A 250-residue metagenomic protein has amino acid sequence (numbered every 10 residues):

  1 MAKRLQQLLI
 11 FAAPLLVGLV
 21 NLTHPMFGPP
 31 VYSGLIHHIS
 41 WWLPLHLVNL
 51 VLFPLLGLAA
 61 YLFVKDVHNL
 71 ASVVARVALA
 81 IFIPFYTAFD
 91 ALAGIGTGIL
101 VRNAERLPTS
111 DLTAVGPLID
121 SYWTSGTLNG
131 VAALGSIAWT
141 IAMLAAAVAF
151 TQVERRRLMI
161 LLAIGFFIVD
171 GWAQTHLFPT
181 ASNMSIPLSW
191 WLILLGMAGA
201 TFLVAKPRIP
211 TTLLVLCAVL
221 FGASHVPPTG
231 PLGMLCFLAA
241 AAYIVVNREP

Functional and structural regions predicted by a protein language model:
M1-E249: Hydrophobic, aromatic-enriched alpha-helical segments typical of multi-pass transmembrane helices
